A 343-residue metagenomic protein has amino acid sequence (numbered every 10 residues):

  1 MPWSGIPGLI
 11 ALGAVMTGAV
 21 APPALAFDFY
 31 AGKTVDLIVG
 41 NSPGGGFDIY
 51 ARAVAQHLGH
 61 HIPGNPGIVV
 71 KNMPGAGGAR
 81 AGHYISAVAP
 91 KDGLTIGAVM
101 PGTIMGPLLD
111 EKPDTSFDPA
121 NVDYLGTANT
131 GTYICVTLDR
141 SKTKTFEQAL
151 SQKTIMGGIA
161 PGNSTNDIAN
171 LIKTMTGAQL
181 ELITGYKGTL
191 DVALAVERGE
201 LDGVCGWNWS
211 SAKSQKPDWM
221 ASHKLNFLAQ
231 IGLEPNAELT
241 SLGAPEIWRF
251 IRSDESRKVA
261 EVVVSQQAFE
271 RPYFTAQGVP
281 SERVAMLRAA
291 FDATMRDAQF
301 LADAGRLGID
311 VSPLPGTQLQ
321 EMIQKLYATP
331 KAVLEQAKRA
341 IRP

Functional and structural regions predicted by a protein language model:
G5-A19: Bacterial N-terminal signal peptides
V20-A26: Sec/Tat signal peptide C-region and signal peptidase I cleavage site
F29, V35, H60-I62, Y84-T95 (+3 more regions): Hinge/capping helix and adjacent helix->loop/strand transition within the periplasmic-binding protein
G32-V35, A221-L228, F250-R252, K258 (+1 more regions): An extracytoplasmic/periplasmic, membrane-proximal ligand-sensing/linker region
L37-A51, G75-G77, G157-S164: Extracytoplasmic "Venus flytrap"
A98-V99, I159, G185, C205-W207 (+2 more regions): Short beta-strand and adjacent tight-turn residues that come in two discontinuous sequence segments and form the edges
P101-P113, N166, N170-M175, R198 (+1 more regions): A ligand-binding cleft/hinge motif common to bilobed small-molecule-binding domains
